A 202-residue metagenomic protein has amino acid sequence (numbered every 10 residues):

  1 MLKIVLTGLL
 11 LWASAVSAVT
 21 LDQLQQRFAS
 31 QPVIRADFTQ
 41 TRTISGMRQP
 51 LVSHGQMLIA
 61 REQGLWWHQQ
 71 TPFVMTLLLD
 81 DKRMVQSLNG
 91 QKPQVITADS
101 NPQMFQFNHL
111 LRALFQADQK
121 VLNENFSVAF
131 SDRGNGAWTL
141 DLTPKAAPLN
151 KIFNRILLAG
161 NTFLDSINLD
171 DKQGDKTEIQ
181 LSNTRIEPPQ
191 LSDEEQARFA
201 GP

Functional and structural regions predicted by a protein language model:
M1-L11: Sec-dependent signal peptide recognition, specifically the positively charged N-region followed immediately by
A13-A15: N-terminal signal peptide c-region/cleavage motif recognized by signal peptidases
V19-Q23, R27-T43, P50, N89-A137 (+1 more regions): Flexible, processing/modification-adjacent segments and terminal tails in exported/periplasmic/extracellular proteins
P32-Q40, S53-M57, Q63, W67: One face of beta-strands
F38, L65-Q69, M84-S87, L140-L142 (+1 more regions): Short hydrophobic/aromatic-rich beta-strand segments that constitute the beta-sheet cores of beta-sandwich/beta-barrel
R42, I59-R61, T71, A146 (+1 more regions): Beta-strand elements of well-folded, non-transmembrane domains
Q56-F105, H109, T177: An acidic-aromatic
Q119-P202: Gly/Pro-enriched, hydrophobic low-complexity segments that function as extracytoplasmic propeptides/linkers
